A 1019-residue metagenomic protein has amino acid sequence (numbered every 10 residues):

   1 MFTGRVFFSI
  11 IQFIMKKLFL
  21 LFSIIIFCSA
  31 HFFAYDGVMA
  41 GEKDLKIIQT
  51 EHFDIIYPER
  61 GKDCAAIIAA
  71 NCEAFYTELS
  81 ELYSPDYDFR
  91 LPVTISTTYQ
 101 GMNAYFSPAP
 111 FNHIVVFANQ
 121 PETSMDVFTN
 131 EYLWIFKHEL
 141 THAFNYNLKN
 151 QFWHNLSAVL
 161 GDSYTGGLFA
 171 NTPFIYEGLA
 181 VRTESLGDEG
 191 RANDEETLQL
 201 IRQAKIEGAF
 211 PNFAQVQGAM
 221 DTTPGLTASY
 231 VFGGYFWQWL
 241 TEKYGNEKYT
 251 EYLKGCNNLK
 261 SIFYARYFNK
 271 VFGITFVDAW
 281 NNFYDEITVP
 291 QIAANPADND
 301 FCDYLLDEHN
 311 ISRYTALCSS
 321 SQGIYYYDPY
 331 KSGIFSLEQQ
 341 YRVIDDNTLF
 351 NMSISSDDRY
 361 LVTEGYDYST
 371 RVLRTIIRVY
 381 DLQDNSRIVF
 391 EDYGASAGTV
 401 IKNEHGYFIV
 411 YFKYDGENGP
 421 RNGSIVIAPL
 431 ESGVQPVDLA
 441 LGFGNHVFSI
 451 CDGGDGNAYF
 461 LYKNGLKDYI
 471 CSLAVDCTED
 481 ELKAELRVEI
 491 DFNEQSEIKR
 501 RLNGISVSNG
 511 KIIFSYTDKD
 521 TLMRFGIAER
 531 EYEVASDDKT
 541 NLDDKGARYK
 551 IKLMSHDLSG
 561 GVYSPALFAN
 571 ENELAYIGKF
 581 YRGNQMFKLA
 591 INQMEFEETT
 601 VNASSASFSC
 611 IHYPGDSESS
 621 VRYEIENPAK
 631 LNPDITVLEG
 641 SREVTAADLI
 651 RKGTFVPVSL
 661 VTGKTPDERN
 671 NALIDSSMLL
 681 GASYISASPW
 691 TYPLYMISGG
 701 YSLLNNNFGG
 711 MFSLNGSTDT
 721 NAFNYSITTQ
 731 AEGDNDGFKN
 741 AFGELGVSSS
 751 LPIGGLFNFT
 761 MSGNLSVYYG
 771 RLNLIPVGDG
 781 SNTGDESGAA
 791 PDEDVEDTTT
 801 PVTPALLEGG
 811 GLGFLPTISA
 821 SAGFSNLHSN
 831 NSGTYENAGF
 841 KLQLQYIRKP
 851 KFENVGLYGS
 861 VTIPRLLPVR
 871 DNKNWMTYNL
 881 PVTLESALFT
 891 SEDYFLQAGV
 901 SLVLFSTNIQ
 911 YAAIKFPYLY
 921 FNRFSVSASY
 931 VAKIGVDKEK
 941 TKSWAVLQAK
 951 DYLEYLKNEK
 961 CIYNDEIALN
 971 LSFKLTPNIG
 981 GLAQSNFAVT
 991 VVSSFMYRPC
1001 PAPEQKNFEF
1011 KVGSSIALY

Functional and structural regions predicted by a protein language model:
F33-G166, T172: Juxtacatalytic substrate-recognition/specificity segment
D36-G37, G41-I47, T227, E251-D367 (+2 more regions): Beta/coil-rich, acidic/histidine-enriched accessory regions frequently appended to metallopeptidases
V38-G41, P108-F111, V127-I135, A143 (+4 more regions): Acidic/His/Gly-enriched intrinsically disordered linker/tail segments that often contain short helix/coil "MoRF-like"
N193, D328-F335, D345-D346, G365-I376 (+8 more regions): A flexible loop/linker signature enriched in serine peptidases of the S9 family
Y249-T250, G640-L704, F723-N735, L765-Y769 (+6 more regions): Transmembrane beta-strand segments that form the barrel wall of outer-membrane beta-barrel proteins
P290-S312, S336-S353, R378-N403, A428-G453 (+3 more regions): Multi-bladed beta-propeller domains
P296, Q585, N592-A722, T798-T800 (+2 more regions): Outer-membrane beta-barrel initiation region
P776-L975, L982-Q984, S993-Y1019: C-terminal outer-membrane beta-barrel translocator/porin domains of Gram-negative envelope proteins and their
